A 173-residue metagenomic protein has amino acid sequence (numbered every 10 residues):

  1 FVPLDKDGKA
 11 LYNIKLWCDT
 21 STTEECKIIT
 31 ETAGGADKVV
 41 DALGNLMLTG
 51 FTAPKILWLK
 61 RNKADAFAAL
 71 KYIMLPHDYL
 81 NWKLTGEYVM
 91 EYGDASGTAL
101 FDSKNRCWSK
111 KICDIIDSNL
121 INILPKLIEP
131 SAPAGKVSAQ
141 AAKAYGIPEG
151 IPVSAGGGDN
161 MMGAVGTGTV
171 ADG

Functional and structural regions predicted by a protein language model:
F1: Conserved catalytic micro-motifs used in adenylation/nucleotidyl-transfer and phosphoryl/amide- and methyl-transfer
L4, A36-G158: Gly/Ser/Thr-rich active-site cleft segment
D19: Carbohydrate-associated surface elements
T23-G35: Hinge/lid segment of periplasmic solute-binding proteins
N160-A164: Short glycine/serine/threonine-rich phosphate/pyrophosphate-binding segments that cradle anionic phosphate groups
G166-D172: Alpha-helix C-terminal capping segments
